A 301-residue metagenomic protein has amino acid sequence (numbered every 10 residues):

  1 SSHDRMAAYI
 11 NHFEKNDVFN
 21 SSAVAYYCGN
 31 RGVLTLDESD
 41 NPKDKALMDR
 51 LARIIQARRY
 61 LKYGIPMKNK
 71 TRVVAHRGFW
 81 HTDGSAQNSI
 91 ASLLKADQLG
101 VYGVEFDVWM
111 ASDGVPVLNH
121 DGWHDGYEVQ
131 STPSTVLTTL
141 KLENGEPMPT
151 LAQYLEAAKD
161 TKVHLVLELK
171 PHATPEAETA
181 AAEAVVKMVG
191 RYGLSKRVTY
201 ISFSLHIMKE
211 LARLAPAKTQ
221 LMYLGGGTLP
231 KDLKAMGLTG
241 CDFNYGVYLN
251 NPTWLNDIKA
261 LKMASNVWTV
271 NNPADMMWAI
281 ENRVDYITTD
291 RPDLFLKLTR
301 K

Functional and structural regions predicted by a protein language model:
S2-L47, D275, R283-I287: Substrate-binding cleft of secreted/luminal carbohydrate-active enzymes
K45-K301: Phosphate-group recognition and catalysis centered on beta-loop-alpha active-site segments
